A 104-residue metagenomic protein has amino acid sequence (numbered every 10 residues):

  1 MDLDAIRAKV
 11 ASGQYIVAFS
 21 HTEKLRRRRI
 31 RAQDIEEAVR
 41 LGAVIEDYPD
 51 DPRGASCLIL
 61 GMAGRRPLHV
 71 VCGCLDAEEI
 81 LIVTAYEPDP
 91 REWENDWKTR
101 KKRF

Functional and structural regions predicted by a protein language model:
M1-F104: Ribonuclease/tRNase effector modules and their secretory precursors
